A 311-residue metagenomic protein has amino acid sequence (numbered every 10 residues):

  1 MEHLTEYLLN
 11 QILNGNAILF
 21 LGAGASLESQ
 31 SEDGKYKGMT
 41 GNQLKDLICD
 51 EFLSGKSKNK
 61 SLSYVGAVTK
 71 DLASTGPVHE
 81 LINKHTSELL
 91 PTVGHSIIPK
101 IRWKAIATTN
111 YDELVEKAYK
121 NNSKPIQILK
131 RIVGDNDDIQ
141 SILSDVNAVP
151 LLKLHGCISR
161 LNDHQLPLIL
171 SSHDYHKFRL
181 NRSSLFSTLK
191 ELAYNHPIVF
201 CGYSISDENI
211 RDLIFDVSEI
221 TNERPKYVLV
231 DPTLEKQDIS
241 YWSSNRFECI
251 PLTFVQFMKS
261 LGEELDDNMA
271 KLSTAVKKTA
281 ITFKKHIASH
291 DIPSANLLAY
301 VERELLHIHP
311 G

Functional and structural regions predicted by a protein language model:
M1-A107, Y111-N121, A288-G311: Gly/serine-rich nucleotide phosphate-binding loop at the start of the catalytic core of nucleotide/ADP-ribose-handling
M1-L19, A25-L27, N122-K124, D137-A148 (+1 more regions): SIR2/sirtuin-family catalytic core signature
A23-G24, T109-Y111, I132-D135, L154-C157 (+2 more regions): Fold-independent oxyanion-binding glycine-rich loops and adjacent beta-strand/coil segments at enzyme active sites
A25-L27, K37, D112-L114, C157-R160 (+2 more regions): Short, solvent-exposed loop/turn segments at secondary-structure junctions
S57-Y64, P150-H155, F200, S204: Short acidic/polar alpha-helix capping motifs at helix-coil junctions
I82-H85, S172-L180, I198-C201: Flexible, glycine/proline-enriched loop segments at strand-loop-helix junctions that form or flank small-ligand binding
A118-K120, N162-L168, N209-I214: A short secondary-structure junction signal
P125-Y194: Active-site gating loop/helix substructures
